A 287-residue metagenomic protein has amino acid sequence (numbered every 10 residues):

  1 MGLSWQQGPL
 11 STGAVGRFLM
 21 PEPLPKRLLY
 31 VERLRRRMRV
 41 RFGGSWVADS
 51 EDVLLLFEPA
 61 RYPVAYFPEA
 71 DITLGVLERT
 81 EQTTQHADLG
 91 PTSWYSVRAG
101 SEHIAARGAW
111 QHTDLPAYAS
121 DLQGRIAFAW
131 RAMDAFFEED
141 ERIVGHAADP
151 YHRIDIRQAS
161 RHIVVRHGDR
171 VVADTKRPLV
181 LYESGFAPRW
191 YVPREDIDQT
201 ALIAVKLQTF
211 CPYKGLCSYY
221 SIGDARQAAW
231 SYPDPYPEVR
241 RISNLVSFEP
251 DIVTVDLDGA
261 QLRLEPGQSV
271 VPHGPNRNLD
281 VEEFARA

Functional and structural regions predicted by a protein language model:
M1-A287: Terminal leader/tail segments of proteins
